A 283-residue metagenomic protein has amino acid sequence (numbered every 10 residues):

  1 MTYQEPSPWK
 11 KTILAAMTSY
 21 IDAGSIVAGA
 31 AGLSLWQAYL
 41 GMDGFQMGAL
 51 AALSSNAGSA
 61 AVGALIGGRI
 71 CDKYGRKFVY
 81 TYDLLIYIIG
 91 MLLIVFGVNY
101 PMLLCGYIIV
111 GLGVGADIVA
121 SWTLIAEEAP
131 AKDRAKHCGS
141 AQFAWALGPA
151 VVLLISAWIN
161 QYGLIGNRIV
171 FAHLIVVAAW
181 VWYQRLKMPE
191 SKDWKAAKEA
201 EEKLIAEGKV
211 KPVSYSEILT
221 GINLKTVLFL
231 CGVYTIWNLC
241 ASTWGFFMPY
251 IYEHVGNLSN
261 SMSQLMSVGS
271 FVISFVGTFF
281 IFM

Functional and structural regions predicted by a protein language model:
M1-G32, A38: Cytosolic juxtamembrane N-terminal segment immediately preceding the first transmembrane helix of multi-pass
G29-A30, G221-T278: Extracytoplasmic gate region of multi-pass secondary transporters
A30-V62: Extracellular/periplasmic helix-loop-helix junction of adjacent transmembrane segments in MFS-like secondary
G75, F96-M102, P130: Helix-breaking motifs and short loop linkers at transmembrane-helix boundaries and internal kinks in secondary membrane
L85-V98: C-terminal ends and interior cores of transmembrane alpha-helices in multi-pass membrane transporters/permeases
G106-F143: Cytoplasmic helix-loop-helix junction between adjacent transmembrane helices in 12-TM secondary transporters
D133-Q161, V177: Glycine-rich segments within core transmembrane alpha-helices of 12-TM secondary carriers
